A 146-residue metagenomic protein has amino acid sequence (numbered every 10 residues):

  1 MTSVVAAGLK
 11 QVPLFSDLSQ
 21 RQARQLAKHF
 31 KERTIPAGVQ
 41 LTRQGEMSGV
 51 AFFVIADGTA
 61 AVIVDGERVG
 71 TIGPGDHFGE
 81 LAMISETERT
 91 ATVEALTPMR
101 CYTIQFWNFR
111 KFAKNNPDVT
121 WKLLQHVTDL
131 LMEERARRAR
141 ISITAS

Functional and structural regions predicted by a protein language model:
V5, Q22-Q25, R89-T90, W107-S146: A small-molecule sensor/coupling module
V5-A6, K10-D65, I72: Regulatory nucleotide-sensing modules
P13-S16, F30, D76, E88 (+2 more regions): Structural motif
D57, P74-H77, P98, F106 (+1 more regions): ATP/adenylate-binding site constellation spanning eukaryotic-like Ser/Thr protein kinases, ABC-transporter
V62, E80-L81, A91-A95, K111: Short beta-strand His + acidic residue motifs that chelate non-heme Fe in jelly-roll/DSBH and cupin folds
E67-E80: Short acidic-glycine-tyrosine-enriched beta hairpin
E86-W107: Ligand-binding loop in jelly-roll beta-barrel domains
